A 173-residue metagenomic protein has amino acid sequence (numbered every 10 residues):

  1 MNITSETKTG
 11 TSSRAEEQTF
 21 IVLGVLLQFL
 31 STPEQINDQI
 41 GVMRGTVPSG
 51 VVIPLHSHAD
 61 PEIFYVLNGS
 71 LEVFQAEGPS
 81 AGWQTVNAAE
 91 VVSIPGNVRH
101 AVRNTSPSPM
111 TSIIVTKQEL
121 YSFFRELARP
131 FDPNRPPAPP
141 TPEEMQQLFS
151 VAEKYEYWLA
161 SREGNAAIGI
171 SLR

Functional and structural regions predicted by a protein language model:
M1-I40, N134-R173: A short, N-terminal "cap"/entry segment at the start of jelly-roll beta-barrel domains of the cupin/DSBH fold
G10-S13, Q35-I36, E77-G96: Short acidic-glycine-tyrosine-enriched beta hairpin
L23-F29, G41-S57: Conserved short histidine dyad/triad with adjacent acidic residue
S31-T32, V52-H58, Q75, W83-Q84 (+1 more regions): Short histidine-centered beta-strand/loop micro-motifs that create catalytic or ligand/metal-coordination sites
V52-I53, G69-Q75, V91-V92: Short beta-strand segments in beta-sandwich/barrel cores
A59-E77: Glycine- and acidic-residue-biased ligand/ion/polar-headgroup-sensing regions
A88, G96-Y121: Ligand-binding loop in jelly-roll beta-barrel domains
S122-A138: A hydrophobic, small-residue-rich beta->alpha segment in the mid-to-C-terminal subdomain of diverse proteins
